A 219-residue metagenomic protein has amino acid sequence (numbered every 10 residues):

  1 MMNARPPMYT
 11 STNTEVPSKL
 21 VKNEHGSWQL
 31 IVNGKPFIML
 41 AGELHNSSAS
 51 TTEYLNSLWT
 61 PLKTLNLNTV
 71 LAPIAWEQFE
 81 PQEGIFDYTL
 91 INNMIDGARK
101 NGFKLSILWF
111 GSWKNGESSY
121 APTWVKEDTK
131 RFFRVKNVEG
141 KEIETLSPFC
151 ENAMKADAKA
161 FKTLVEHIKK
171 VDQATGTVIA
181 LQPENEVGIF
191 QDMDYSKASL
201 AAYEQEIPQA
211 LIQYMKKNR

Functional and structural regions predicted by a protein language model:
M2-N68: N-terminal carbohydrate-binding accessory modules
S27, I95, G102, V178-A180 (+1 more regions): Extracellular structured ligand-interaction cores
G34, V70, A98, L164 (+1 more regions): Conserved, mostly hydrophobic/aromatic
I38-G42, V70-A72, L105-W109, I179-P183: Hydrophobic faces of well-ordered beta-strands that scaffold small-molecule active sites in alpha/beta enzyme cores
H45-S47, A75, F110-K114, P183-G188: Active-site beta-loop-alpha junctions enriched in small/polar residues
A49, E53, I85, T89 (+1 more regions): Soluble non-cytosolic domains of exported or imported proteins
Y54-F133, I168: Aromatic-lined substrate-binding rim segments of carbohydrate-active enzymes
A121, D128-R219: Polysaccharide-binding and catalytic clefts of secreted carbohydrate-active enzymes
